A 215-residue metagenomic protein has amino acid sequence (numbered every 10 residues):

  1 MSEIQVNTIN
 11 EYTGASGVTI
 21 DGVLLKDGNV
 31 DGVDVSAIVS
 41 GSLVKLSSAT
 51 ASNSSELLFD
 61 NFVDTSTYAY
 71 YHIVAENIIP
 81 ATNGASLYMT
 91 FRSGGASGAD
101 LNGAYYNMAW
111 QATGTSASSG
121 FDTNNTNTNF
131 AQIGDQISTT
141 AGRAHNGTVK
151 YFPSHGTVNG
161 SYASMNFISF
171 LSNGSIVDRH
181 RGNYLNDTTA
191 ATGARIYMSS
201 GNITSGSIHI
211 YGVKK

Functional and structural regions predicted by a protein language model:
S2-K215: Surface-exposed molecular-recognition determinants
